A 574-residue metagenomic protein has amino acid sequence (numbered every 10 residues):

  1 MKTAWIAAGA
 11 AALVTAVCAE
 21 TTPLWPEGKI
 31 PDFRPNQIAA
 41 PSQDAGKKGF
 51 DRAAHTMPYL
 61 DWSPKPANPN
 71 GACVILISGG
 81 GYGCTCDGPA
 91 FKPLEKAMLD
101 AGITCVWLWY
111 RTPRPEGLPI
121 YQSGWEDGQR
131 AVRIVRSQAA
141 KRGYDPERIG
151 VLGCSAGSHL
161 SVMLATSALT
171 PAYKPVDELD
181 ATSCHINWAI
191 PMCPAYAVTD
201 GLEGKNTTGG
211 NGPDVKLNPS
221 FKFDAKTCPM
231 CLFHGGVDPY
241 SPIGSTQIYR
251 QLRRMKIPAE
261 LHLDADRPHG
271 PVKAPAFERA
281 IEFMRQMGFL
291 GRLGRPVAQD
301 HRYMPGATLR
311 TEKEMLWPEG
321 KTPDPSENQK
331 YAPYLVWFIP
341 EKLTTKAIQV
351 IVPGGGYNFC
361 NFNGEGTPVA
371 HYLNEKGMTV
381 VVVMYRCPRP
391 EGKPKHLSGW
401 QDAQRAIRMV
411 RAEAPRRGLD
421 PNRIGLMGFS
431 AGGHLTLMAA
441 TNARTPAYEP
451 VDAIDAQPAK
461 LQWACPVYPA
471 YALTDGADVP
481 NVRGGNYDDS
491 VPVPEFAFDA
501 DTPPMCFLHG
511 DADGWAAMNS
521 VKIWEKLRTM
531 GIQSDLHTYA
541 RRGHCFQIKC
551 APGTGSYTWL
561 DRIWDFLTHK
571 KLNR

Functional and structural regions predicted by a protein language model:
E20-A67, A298-L343: N-terminal cap/lid segment of alpha/beta-hydrolase-fold proteins
N70-G79, K346-G354: Short beta-strand element of the alpha/beta-hydrolase
S78-G83, G236, P353-N358, D511: Active-site glycine-rich loops that stabilize anionic/oxyanionic intermediates across multiple enzyme folds
C86-D87, P93-E95, V106-P146, G270-P275 (+4 more regions): Catalytic nucleophile-loop/oxyanion-hole region of alpha/beta-hydrolase and closely related hydrolase-like folds
R130-V215, K222, R405-V482, Y487-S490: Primarily recognizes the serine-hydrolase "nucleophile elbow" in alpha/beta-hydrolase and SGNH/GDSL folds
V198, V237-S241, L473, A512-A516: Acidic catalytic loop of the alpha/beta-hydrolase fold
L232-H234, F507-H509: Short beta-strand/loop motif that positions the catalytic acidic residue of the alpha/beta-hydrolase fold
I243-D300, K393, V521-R574: C-terminal catalytic histidine-bearing segment of alpha/beta-hydrolase fold enzymes
